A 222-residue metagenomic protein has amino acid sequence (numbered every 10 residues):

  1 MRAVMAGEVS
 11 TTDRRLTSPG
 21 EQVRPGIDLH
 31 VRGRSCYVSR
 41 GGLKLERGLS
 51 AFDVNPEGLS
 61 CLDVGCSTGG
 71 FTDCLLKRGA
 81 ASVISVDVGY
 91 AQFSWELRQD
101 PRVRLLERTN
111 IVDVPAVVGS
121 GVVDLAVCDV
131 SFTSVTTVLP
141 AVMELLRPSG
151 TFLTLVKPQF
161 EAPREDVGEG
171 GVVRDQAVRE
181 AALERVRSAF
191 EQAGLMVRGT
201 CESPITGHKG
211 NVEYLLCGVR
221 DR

Functional and structural regions predicted by a protein language model:
M1-P25, S60: A basic, amphipathic helix-loop patch mediating RNA/tRNA/ribosome contacts
E57-S67: Conserved class I S-adenosyl-L-methionine
C74-S82: Conserved S-adenosyl-L-methionine
I84-T133, T137: S-adenosyl-L-methionine
T136-L153: A short glycine-rich, Lys/Arg-flanked "PGG" loop and its adjoining helix->strand segment in the class I
P158-D175: Short, glycine-/aromatic-enriched active-site segment of Class I SAM-dependent methyltransferases
I205-R222: Core SAM-dependent methyltransferase catalytic element
